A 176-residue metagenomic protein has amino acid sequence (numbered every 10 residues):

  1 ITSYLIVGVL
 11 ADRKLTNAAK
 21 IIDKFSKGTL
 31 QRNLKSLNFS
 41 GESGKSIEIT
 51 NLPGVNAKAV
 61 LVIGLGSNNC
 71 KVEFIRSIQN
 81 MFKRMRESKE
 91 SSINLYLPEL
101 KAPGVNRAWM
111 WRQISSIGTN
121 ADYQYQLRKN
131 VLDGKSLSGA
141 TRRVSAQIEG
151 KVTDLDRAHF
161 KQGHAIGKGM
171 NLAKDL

Functional and structural regions predicted by a protein language model:
I1-L176: Short amphipathic alpha-helical segment within the helicase RecA-like ATPase core that mediates nucleic-acid
